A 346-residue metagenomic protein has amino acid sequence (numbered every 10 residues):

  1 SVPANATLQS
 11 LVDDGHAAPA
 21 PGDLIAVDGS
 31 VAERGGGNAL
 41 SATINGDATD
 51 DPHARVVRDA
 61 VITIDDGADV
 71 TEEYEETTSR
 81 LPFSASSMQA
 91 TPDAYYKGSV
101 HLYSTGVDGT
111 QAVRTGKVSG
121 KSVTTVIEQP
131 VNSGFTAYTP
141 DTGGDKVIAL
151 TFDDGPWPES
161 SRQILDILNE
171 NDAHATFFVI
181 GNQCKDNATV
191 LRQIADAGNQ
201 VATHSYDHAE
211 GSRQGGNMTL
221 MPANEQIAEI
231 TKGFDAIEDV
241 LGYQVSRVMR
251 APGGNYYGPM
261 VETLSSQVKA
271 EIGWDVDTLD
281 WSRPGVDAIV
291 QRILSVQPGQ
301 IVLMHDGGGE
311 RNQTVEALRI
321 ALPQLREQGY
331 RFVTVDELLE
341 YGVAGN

Functional and structural regions predicted by a protein language model:
P3-N45: LysM (lysin motif) carbohydrate-binding repeats in extracellular/periplasmic proteins that recognize
L11, V61-D65, A149-T151, T176 (+2 more regions): Soluble periplasmic/extracytoplasmic beta-strand elements of cell-envelope proteins
A17, D47, G67-D69, N182 (+2 more regions): Solvent-exposed coil/turn segments that connect beta secondary-structure elements in extracytoplasmic/periplasmic
V31-E33, G37-N38, I44, D51-H53 (+3 more regions): N-terminal pre-catalytic segment of deacetylase/amide-hydrolase enzymes
T49-D51, V290: Short, solvent-exposed loop/turn positions at domain surfaces that link secondary-structure elements or cap domain
S119-M218, E229-K232, A236-V240, V245-S246: Active-site beta->alpha N-cap acidic-glycine motif
Q163, K185-T189, H208-R331, D336-N346: Catalytic domains of cell-wall/extracellular-matrix polysaccharide-remodeling enzymes, centered on de-N-acetylation
